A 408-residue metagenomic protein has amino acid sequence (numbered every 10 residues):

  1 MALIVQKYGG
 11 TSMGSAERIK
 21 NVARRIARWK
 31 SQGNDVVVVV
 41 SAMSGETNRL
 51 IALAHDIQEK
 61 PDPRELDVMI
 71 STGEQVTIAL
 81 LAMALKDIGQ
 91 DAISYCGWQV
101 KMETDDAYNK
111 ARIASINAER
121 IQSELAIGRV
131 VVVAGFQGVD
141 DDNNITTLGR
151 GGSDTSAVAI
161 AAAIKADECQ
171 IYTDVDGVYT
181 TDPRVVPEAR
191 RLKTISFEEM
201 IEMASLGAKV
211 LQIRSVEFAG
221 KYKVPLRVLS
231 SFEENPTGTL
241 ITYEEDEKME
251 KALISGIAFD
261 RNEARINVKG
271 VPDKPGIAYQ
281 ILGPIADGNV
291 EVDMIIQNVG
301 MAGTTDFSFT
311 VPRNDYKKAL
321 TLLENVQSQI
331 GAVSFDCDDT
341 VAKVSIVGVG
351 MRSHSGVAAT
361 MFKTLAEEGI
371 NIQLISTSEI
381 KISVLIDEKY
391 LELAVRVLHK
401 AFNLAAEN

Functional and structural regions predicted by a protein language model:
M1-V216, N298, T310, I386-D387 (+1 more regions): Nucleotide/pyrophosphate-binding catalytic subdomain
Q32, I88, Y222, G288 (+1 more regions): Conserved dinucleotide-binding and phosphotransfer motif residues
I57, T237-N408: A conserved regulatory-domain signal marking ACT and ACT-like small-molecule sensing domains and adjacent regulatory
D91-I93, P225, E291, N371: Conserved beta-strand segments of alpha/beta enzyme cores
E168-Y172, L226-V228, D293, L374: Short hydrophobic alpha-helical runs that function as membrane-insertion/retention elements
A219: Acidic-aromatic/histidine active-site loop/patch
V224-T237, R261: Active-site C-terminal subdomain of aminotransferase-like
